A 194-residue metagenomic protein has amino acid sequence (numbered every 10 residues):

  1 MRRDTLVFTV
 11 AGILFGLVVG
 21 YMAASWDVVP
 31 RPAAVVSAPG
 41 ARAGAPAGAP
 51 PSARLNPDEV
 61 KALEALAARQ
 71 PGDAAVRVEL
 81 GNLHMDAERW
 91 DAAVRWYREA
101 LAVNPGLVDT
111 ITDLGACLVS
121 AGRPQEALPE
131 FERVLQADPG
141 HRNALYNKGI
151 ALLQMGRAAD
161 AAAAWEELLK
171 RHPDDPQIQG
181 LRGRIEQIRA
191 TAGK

Functional and structural regions predicted by a protein language model:
M1-A65: Long, contiguous interaction/recruitment modules in multidomain scaffold/adaptor proteins
A65-L66, E99-A100, R133-V134, E167-R171: Canonical positions in the second alpha-helix
R69-Q70, V103, A137, R171-D174: Structural marker of alpha-solenoid helical repeat scaffolds
E79, D113, N147, L181-R184: Canonical tetratricopeptide repeat
D86, S120-A121, Q154, R184-T191: Register position in tetratricopeptide repeats
